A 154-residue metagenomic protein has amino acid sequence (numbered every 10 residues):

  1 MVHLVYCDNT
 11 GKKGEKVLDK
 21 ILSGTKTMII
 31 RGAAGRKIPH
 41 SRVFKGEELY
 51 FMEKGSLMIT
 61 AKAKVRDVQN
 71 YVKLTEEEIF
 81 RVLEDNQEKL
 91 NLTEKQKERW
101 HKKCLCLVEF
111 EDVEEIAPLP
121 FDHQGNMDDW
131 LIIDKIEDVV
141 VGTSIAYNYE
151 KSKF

Functional and structural regions predicted by a protein language model:
M1-K45, M52-E53, P120-F154: Compositionally biased, charged N-terminal/linker segments
L4-V5, L49-F51, V65, V108-F110: Hydrophobic beta-strand residues in large extracellular and virion-surface proteins
L22, L57, W100-K102: A generic structural signal for short, solvent-exposed coil/turn residues that cap or connect secondary-structure
I38-V72: Short, well-structured hydrophobic secondary-structure segments
K62-V141: Aromatic- and Lys/Arg-enriched surface recognition patch
